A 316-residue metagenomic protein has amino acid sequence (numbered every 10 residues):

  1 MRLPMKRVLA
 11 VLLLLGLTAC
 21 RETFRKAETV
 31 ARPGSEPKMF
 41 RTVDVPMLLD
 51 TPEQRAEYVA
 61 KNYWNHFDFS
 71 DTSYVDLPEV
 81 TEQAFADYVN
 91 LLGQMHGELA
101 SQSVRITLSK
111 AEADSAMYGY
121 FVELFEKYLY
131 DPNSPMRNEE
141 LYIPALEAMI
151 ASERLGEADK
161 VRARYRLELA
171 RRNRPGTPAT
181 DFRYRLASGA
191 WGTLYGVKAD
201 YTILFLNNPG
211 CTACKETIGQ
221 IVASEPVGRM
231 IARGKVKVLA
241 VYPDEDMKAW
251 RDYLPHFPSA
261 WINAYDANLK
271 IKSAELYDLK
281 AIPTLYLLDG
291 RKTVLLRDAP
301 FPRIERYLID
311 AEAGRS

Functional and structural regions predicted by a protein language model:
M5-V11: Sec-dependent signal peptide recognition, specifically the positively charged N-region followed immediately by
L17-A19: C-terminal motif of bacterial Sec signal peptides marking the signal peptidase cleavage site
R21-G189: Oxidative protein folding and maturation machinery
T180, T202, I282-P283: Short loop/turn microsegments at loop-to-beta-strand junctions
G192-V222, K237-L239: Short active-site neighborhood of thiol/selenol oxidoreductases, capturing the structured segment around
I218-P255, L269-S273: Structural microenvironment flanking redox-active thiols in thiol-disulfide oxidoreductases
L254-Y286, G290-R291: Short, internal strand/loop/helix patches that form the active-site neighborhood or redox-interaction surface
L287-S316: Thiol-/selenol-based redox modules, centered on thioredoxin-like and closely related oxidoreductase domains
